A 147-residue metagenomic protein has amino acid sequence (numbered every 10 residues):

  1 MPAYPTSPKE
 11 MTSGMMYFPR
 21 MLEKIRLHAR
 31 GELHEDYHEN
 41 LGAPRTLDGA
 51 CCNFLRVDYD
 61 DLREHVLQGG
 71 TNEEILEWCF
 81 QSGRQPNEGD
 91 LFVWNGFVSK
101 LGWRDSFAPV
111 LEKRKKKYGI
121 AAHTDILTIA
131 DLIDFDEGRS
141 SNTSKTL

Functional and structural regions predicted by a protein language model:
M1-L41, F97-L147: Polar/charged low-complexity regulatory segments
L33-F80: Amphipathic alpha-helical packing elements
L62, V66-G119: Amphipathic protein-protein interaction modules
